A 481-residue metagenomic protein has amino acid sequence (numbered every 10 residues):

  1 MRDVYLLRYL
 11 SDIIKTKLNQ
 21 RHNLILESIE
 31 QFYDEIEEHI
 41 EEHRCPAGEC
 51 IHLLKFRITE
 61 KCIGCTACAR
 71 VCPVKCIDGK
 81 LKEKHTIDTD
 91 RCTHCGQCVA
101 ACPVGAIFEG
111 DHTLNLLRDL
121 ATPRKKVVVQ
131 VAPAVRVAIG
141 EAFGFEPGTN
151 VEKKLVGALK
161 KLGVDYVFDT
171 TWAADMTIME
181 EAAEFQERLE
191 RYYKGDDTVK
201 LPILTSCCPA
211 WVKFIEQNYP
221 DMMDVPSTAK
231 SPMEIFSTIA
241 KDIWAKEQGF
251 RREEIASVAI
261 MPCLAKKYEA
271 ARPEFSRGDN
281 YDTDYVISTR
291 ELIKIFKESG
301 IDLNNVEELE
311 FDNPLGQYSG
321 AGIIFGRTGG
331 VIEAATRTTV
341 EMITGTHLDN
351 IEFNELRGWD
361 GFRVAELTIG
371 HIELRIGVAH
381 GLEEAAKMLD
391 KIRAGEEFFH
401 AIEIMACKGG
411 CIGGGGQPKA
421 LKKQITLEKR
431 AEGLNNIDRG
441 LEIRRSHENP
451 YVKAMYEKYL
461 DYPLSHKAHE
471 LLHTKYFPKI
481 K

Functional and structural regions predicted by a protein language model:
M1-Q31, E109-K481: Iron-sulfur-associated redox domains of electron-transfer enzymes in respiratory and anaerobic energy metabolism
V4, K17-P46, C50-F56: Flexible inter-domain linker/hinge segments
E35, E41-C45, T86-T89, P209 (+2 more regions): N-proximal short alpha-helices
H39-C50, L54-D88, T93, Q97-N115: Iron-sulfur cluster-binding cysteine motifs and their immediate structural context in ferredoxin-like electron-transfer
